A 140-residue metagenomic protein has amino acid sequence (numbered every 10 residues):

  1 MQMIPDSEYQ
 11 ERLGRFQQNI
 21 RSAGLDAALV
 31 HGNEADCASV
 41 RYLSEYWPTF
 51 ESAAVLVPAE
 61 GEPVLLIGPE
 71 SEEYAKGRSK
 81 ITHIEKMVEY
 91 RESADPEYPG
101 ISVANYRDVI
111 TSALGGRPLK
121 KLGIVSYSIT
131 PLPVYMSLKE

Functional and structural regions predicted by a protein language model:
M1-E140: A composition/biophysics-driven feature that prefers long, compositionally simple stretches
